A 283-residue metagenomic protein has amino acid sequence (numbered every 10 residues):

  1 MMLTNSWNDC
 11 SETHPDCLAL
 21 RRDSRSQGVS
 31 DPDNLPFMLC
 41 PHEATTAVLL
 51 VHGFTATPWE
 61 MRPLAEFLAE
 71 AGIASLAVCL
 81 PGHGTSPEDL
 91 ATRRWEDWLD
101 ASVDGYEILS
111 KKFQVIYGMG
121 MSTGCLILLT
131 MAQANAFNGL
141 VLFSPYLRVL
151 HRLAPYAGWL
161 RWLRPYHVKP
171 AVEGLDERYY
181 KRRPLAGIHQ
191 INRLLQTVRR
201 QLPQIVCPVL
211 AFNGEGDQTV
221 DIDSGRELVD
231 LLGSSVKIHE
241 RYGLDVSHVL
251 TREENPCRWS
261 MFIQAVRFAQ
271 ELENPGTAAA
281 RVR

Functional and structural regions predicted by a protein language model:
G28-S86: Short, surface-exposed "cap/lid" segments of acyl-processing enzymes
L64, C207, D221-D230: Short alpha-helix in the alpha/beta-hydrolase fold that links the catalytic acid
S86-K112, Y117: Catalytic nucleophile-loop/oxyanion-hole region of alpha/beta-hydrolase and closely related hydrolase-like folds
E88, L244-W259: Catalytic histidine-centered segment of alpha/beta-hydrolase-like enzymes
G120-L128: Gly/Ala-rich beta-loop-alpha elbow adjacent to hydrolase catalytic centers
V141-R152: Active-site nucleophile loop of the alpha/beta-hydrolase fold
I205, A211-N213, D217: Short beta-strand/loop motif that positions the catalytic acidic residue of the alpha/beta-hydrolase fold
R226, D230-L250: Catalytic histidine neighborhood in serine/cysteine hydrolases with alpha/beta-hydrolase-type architecture
